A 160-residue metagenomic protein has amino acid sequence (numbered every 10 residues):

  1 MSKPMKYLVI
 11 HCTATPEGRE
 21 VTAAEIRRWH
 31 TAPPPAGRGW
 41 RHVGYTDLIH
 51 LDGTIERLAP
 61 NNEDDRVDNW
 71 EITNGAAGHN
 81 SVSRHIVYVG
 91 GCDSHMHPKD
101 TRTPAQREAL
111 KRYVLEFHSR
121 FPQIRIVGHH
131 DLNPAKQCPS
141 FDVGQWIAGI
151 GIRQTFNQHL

Functional and structural regions predicted by a protein language model:
M1-D65: Short, conserved "active-site rim" segments that organize catalytic pockets and cofactor/ligand binding
M1-T13, D52-I55, A59-N61, A77-R84 (+1 more regions): Basic/polar, cationic surfaces and motifs that engage anionic cell-wall and phosphate/carboxylate ligands
R27-T31, R66-D68, A105-E108, Q145-W146: Short, low-complexity, polar/charged sequence segments that are solvent-exposed and flexible
R38-W40, G75-H79: Short, conserved, surface-exposed binding loops centered on an aromatic residue
E63-N74: Alpha-helical scaffolding within the catalytic cores of extracellular/periplasmic polymer-degrading hydrolases
